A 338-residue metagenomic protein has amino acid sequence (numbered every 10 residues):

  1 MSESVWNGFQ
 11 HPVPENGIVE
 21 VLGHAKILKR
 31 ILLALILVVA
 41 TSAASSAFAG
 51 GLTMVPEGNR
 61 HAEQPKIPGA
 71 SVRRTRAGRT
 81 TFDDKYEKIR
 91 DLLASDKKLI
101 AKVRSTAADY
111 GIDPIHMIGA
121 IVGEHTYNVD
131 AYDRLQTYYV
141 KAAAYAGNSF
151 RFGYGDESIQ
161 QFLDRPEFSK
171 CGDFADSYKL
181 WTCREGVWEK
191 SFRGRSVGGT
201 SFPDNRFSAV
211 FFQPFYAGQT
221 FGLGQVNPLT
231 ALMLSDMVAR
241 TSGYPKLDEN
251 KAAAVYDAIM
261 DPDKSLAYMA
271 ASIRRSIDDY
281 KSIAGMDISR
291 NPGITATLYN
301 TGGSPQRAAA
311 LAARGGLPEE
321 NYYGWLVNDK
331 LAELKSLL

Functional and structural regions predicted by a protein language model:
V21-L33: Bacterial N-terminal signal peptides that target proteins for export
A40-A44: N-terminal signal peptide c-region/cleavage motif recognized by signal peptidases
A49-R104, V129-S158, L163, K251-D261: N-terminal export signals and maturation junctions of secreted/periplasmic proteins
I112-G119, I288-L298: Alpha-helical scaffolds flanking conserved acidic
P114-I121, H125-M233: Acidic/His-rich structured neighborhood in mature extracellular/periplasmic domains
D133-R134, Y139-E157, R290-L338: Catalytic and substrate-binding regions of cell-wall glycan-acting enzymes that process beta-1,4-linked
F174-K190, S201-F207, Q213-S289, L298-Q306: Alpha-helical segment that forms one wall of the substrate-binding/catalytic cleft in peptidoglycan-active domains
